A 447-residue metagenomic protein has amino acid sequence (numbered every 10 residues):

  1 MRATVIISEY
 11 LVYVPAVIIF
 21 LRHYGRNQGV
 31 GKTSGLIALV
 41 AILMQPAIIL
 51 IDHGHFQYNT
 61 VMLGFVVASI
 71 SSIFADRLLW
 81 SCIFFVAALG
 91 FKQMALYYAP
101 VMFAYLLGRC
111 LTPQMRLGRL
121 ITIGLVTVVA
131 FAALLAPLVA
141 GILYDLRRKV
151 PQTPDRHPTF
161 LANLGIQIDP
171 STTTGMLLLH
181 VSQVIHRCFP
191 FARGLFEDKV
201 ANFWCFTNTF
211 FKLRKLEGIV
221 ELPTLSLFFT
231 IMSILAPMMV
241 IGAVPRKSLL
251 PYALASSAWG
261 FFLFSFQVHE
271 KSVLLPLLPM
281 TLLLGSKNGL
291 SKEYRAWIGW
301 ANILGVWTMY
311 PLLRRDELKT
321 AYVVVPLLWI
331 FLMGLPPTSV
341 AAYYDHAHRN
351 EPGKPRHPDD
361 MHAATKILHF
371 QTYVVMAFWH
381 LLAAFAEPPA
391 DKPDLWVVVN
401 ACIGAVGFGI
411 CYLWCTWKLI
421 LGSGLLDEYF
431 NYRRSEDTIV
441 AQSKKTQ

Functional and structural regions predicted by a protein language model:
M1-V5, Q45-F65, R116-R119, I123 (+3 more regions): Membrane-interfacial catalytic/cofactor-binding modules of polytopic membrane enzymes
R2-Q28, I231-V240: Transmembrane-helix motifs of polytopic, lipid-linked glycan transferases
I7, I19, H23, V30 (+8 more regions): Membrane-embedded helix bundles of polyisoprenyl
P15-H23, S72-I73, A99, F103-L107 (+5 more regions): Hydrophobic membrane-targeting alpha-helices
V17-N27, G108-C110, V139-L143, F211-K212 (+2 more regions): Short regulatory "switch" loops immediately downstream of catalytic or recognition motifs within protein catalytic
A68-I70, F84, F262, P279-L284: Generic transmembrane alpha-helix motif of multi-pass integral membrane proteins
V86-G90, A99-R109, L277-L283: Hydrophobic transmembrane alpha-helices of multi-pass, membrane-embedded glycosylation machinery
G289-A296: Membrane-interface alpha-helices at helix entry/exit sites of multi-pass transporters
